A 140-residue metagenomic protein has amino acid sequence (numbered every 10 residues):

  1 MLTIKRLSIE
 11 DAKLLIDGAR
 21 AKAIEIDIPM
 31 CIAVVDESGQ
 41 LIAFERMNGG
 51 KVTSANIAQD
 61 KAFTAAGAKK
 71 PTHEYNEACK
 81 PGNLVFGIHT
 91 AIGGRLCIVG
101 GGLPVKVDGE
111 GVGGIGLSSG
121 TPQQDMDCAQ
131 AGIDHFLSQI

Functional and structural regions predicted by a protein language model:
M1-I140: Flexible, solvent-exposed loop/hinge segments and secondary-structure transition points
